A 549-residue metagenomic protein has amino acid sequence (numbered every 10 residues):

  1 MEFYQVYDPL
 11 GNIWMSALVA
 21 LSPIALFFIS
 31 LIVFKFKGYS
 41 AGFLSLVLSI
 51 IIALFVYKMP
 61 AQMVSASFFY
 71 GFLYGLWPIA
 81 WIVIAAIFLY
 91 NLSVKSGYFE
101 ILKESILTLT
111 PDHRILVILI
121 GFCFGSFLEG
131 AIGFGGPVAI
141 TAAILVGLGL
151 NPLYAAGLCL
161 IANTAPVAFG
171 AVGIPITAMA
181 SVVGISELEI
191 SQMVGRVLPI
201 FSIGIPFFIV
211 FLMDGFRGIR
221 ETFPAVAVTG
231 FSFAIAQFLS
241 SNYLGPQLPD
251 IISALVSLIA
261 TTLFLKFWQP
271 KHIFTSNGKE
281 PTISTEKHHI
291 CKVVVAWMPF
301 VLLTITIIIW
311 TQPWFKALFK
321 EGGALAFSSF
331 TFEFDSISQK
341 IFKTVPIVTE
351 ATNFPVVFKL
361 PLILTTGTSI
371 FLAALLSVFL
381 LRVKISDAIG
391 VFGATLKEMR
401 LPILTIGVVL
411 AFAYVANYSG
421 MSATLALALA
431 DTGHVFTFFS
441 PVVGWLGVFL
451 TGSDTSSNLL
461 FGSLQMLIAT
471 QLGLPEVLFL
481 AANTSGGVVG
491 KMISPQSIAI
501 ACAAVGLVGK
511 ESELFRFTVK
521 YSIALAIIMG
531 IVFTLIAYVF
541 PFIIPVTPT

Functional and structural regions predicted by a protein language model:
D8-S22, G75-I79, I132-P137, L188-I203 (+3 more regions): Structural signature of hydrophobic alpha-helical transmembrane segments
V19-F28, F36-K58, A80-A86, V226 (+6 more regions): Hydrophobic mid-bilayer segments of alpha-helices in multi-pass membrane transport proteins, especially secondary
S65-L148, G157, R382-I468: Membrane-embedded alpha-helical segments and adjacent helix-loop junctions characteristic of multi-pass solute
R114-S126, P152-A165, S186-P206, G407-V408 (+2 more regions): Alpha-helical transmembrane segments of multi-pass membrane proteins
G136-I144, L160, G173-G184, F211-L212 (+3 more regions): Re-entrant/interfacial helical elements at transmembrane boundaries that shape and gate the permeation pathway
A168-K279, S485-T549: Juxtamembrane and boundary regions of transmembrane helices in multi-pass small-molecule transporters and channels
F238-F327: Active-site loops and adjacent core secondary-structure elements that bind or stabilize anionic groups
K287-V443, G447: Transmembrane helical segments that form the transport core of multi-pass membrane transport proteins
